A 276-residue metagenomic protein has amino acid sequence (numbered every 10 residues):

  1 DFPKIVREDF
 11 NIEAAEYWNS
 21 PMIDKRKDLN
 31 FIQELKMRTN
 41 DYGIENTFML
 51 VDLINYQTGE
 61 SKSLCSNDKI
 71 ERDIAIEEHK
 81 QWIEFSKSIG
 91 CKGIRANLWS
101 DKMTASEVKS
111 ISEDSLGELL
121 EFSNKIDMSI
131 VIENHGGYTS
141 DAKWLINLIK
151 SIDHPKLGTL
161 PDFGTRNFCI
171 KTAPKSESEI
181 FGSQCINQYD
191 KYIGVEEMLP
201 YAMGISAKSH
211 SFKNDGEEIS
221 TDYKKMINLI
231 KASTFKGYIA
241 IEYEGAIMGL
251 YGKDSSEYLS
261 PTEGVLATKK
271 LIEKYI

Functional and structural regions predicted by a protein language model:
D1-I89, S106-E107, G117, N124 (+9 more regions): N-terminal pre-domain/capping segments
P3, E113-L116, A142, I146 (+2 more regions): Extracytoplasmic/secreted envelope proteins and their assembly/folding machinery, especially bacterial periplasmic
W18-M22, V51-I54, W99-D101, M128 (+4 more regions): Active-site beta-loop-alpha junctions enriched in small/polar residues
D28-I32, K109, A142-L145, E217-S220 (+1 more regions): Conserved strand-to-helix beginnings and helix N-cap segments that scaffold or border functional pockets
T47, R95, V131, G158-L160 (+1 more regions): Structural detector of well-ordered beta-strand residues that form the stable sheet scaffold of enzyme domains
L98-V108: Glycine-rich phosphate-binding "P-loop"
A202-D215, K236-G252: Active-site clefts of carbohydrate-active enzymes
D222-K224, Y238-I239: H/E-rich (His + Asp/Glu) clusters that bind or coordinate divalent metals
